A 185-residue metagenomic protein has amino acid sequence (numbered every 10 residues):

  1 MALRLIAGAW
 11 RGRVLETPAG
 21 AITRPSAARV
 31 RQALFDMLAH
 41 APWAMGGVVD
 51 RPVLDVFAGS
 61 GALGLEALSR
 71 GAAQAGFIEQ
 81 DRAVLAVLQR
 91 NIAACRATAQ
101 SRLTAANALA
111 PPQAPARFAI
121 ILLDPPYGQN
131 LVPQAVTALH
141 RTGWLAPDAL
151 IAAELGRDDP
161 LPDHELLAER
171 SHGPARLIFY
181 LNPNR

Functional and structural regions predicted by a protein language model:
M1-R185: Class I S-adenosyl-L-methionine-dependent methyltransferase catalytic core
